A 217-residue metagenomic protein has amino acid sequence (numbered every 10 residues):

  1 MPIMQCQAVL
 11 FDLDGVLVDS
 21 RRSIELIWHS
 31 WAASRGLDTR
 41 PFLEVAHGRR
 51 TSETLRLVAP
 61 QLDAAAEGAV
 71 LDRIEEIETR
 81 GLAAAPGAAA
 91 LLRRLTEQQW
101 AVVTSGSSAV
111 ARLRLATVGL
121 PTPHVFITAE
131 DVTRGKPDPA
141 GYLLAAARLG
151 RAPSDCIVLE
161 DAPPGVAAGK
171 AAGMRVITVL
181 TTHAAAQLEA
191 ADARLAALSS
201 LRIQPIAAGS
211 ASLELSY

Functional and structural regions predicted by a protein language model:
M1-Q7, Q99, S108-Y217: Asp-based, Mg2+/Mn2+-dependent phosphohydrolase catalytic module
P2-E44, Q61: Active-site neighborhood of HAD-like aspartate-dependent phosphohydrolases
Q5, I77-V102, G106-R112, P139: Short, acidic loop-to-helix structural element flanking the phosphoryl-transfer center in phosphate-processing enzymes
E25, H29, G48-R56, G68 (+2 more regions): An amphipathic alpha-helix signature
A33, T96, K170: Anion (oxyanion) recognition and catalysis
A33-D38, L62-D63, V118-T122, G150-R151: Short helix-capping segments at alpha-helix termini
L37-F42, R56-A90: Metal-dependent phosphoesterase signature
R50-L62, R114-T117, A146: Helix-loop "lid/cap" segments that line or gate small-molecule binding pockets
